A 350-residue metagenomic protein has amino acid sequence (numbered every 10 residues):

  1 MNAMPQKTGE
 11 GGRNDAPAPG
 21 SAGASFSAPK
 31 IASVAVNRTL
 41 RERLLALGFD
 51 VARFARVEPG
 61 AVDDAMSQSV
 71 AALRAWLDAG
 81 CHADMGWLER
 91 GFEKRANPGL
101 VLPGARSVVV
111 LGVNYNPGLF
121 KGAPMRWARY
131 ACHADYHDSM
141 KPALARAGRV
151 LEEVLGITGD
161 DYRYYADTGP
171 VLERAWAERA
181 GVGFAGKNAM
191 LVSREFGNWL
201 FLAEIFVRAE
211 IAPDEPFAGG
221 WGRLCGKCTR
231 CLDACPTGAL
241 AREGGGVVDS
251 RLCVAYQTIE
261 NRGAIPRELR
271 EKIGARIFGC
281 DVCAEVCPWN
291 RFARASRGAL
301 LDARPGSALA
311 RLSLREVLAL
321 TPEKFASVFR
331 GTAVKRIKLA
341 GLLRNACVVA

Functional and structural regions predicted by a protein language model:
N2-K7, P29-L224, I265, G274: Auxiliary alpha/beta "docking" domains used to position bulky ligands
E10-F26: Intrinsically disordered, low-complexity segments enriched in serine/proline and basic residues
A46-F49, R230-T258, I273-L301: Iron-sulfur cluster-binding cysteine motifs and their immediate structural context in ferredoxin-like electron-transfer
K121-M125, C253, V317-P322: Short, flexible, mixed-charge acidic loops at enzyme active sites
K227: Histidine/acidic residue-rich metal-binding segments in metalloenzymes
E260-R262: Penicillin-binding protein/beta-lactamase superfamily catalytic region
I265-A350: Alpha-helical scaffold domains
